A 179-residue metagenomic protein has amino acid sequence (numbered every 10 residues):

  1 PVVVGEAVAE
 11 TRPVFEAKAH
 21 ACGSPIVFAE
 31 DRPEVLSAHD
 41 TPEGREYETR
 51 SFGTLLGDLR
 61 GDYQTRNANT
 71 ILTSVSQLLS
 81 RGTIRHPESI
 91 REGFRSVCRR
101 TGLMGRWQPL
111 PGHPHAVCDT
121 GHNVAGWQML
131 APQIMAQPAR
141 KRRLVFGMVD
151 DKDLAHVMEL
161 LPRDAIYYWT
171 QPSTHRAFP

Functional and structural regions predicted by a protein language model:
P1-S51, A68, L72-S89: Acidic, Mg2+-coordinating active-site environments of NTP-dependent enzymes
V4-E6, Y63, T83, S96 (+2 more regions): Alpha-helix initiation/capping motif
G5, V145-G147, T170: Short hydrophobic segments within beta-strands
V8-V27, L36, T41-G44, G112-C118 (+2 more regions): C-terminal helical cap/extension that packs against the catalytic core of soluble nucleotide-cofactor enzymes
S51-I166: Nucleotide phosphate-binding/pyrophosphate-handling subdomain across enzymes that bind or process nucleotide phosphates
